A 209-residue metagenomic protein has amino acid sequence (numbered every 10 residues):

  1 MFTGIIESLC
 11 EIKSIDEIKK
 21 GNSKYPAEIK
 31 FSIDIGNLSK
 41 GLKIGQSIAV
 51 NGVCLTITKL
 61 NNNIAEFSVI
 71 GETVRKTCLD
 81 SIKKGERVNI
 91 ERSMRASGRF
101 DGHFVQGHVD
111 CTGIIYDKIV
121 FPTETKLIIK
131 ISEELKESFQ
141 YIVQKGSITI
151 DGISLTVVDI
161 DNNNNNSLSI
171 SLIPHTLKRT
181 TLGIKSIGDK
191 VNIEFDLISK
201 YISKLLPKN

Functional and structural regions predicted by a protein language model:
M1-N209: Conserved loop->alpha-helix
